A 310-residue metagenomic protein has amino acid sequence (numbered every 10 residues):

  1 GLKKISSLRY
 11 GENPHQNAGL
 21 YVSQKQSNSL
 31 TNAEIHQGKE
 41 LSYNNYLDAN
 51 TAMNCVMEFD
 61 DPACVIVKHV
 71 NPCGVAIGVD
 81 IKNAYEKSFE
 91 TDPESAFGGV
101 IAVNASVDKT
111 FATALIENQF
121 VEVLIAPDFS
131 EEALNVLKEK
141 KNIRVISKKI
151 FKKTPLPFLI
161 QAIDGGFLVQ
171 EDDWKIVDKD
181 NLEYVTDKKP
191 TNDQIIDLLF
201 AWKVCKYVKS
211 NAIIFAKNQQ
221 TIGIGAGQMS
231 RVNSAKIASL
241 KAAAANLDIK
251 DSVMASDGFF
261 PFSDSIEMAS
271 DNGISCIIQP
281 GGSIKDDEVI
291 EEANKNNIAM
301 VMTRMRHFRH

Functional and structural regions predicted by a protein language model:
G1-D172, Q194-V204, N211-A212: Active-site loops and adjacent core secondary-structure elements that bind or stabilize anionic groups
N28-E40, D92-F97, E171-K188, T221 (+2 more regions): Gly-rich Lys/Arg/Thr-decorated short loops/hinges at beta-loop-alpha junctions or inter-strand turns that position
M57, F89, P93, I116 (+6 more regions): Hydrophobic alpha-helix feature that most strongly marks membrane-spanning transmembrane helices and their immediate
C73-E94, A105, I214, Q220-E267: Glycine- and Gly-Pro-enriched alpha-helical subdomains that act as flexible, kink-prone "lid/hinge" or packing modules
A96-F97, I150-L159, D173-L182, A299-H310: Short, basic, helix/turn surface patches
V103, E117-I146, K152, F262 (+1 more regions): C-terminal binding/interaction regions
K179-I224: Internal active-site segments that recognize and position negatively charged phosphoryl groups and nucleotide moieties
